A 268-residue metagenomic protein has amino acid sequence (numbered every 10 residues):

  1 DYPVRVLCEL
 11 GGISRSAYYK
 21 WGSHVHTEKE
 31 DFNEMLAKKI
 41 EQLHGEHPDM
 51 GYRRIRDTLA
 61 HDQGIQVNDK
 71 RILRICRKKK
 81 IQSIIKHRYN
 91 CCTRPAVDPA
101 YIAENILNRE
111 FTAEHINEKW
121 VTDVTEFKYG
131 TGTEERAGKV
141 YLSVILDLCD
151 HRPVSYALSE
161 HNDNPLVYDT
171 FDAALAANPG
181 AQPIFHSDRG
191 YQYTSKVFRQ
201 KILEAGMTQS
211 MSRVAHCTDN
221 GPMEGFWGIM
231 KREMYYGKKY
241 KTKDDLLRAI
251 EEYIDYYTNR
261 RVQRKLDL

Functional and structural regions predicted by a protein language model:
D1-L268: Charged DNA-binding/catalytic regions of mobile-element recombinases
